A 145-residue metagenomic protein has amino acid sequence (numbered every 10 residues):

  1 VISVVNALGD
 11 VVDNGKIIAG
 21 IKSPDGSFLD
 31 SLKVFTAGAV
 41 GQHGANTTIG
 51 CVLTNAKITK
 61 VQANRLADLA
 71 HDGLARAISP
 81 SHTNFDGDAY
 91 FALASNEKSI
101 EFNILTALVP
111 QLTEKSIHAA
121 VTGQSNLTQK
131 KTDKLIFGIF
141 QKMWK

Functional and structural regions predicted by a protein language model:
V1-K145: A structural signal for small-residue-enriched, beta-sheet-centric alpha/beta enzyme cores and oligomeric scaffold folds
